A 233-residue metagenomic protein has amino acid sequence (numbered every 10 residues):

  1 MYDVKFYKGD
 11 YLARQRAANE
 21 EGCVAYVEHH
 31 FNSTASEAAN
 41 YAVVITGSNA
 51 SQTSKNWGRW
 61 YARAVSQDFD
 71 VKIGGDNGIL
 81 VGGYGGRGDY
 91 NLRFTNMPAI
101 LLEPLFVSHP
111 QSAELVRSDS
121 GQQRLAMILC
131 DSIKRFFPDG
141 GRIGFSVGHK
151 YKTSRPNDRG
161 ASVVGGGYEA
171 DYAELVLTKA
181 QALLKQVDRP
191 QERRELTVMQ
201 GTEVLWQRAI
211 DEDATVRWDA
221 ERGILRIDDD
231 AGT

Functional and structural regions predicted by a protein language model:
M1-E195, Q200-T233: Catalytic-site microenvironment of enzymes that process N-acetyl-hexosamine-containing cell-wall polysaccharides
